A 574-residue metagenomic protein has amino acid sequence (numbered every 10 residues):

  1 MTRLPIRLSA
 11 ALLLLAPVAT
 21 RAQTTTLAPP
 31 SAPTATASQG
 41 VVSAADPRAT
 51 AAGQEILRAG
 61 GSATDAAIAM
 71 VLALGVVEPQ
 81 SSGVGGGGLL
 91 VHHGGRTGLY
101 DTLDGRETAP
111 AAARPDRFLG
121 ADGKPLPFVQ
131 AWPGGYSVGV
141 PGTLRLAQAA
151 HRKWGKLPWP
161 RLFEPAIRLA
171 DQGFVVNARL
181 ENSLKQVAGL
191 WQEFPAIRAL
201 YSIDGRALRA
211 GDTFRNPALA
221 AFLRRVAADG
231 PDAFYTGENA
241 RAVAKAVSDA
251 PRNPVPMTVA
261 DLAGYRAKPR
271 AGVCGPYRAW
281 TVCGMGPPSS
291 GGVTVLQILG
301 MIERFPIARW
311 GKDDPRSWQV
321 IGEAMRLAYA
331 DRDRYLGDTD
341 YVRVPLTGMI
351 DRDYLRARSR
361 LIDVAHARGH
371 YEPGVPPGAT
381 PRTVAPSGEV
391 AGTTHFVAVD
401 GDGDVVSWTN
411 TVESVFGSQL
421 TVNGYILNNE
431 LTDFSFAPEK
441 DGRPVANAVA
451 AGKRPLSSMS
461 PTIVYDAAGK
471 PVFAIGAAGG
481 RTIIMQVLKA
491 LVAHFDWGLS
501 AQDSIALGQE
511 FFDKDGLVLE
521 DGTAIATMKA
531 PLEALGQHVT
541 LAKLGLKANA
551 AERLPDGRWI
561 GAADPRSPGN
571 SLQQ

Functional and structural regions predicted by a protein language model:
M1-S9: Bacterial N-terminal signal peptides that target proteins for export
P17-A19: N-terminal signal peptide c-region/cleavage motif recognized by signal peptidases
Q23-A51, E55, G61-T64, I68-T236 (+6 more regions): Noncatalytic scaffold domains of N-terminal-nucleophile
V76-G83, G87-T102, N253-T258, D404-A467 (+3 more regions): Active-site rim segments in enzyme catalytic domains, especially the processed small/beta chain of N-terminal
S82, G87-G94, T394-A398, P461-I463 (+2 more regions): Short beta-strand scaffold segments in enzyme catalytic cores
P269, V390-T393, S457-M459: Short, small/polar residue-rich loop motifs at catalytic or cofactor-binding pockets
R304-T411, L420, H538: Internal maturation/activation junctions in enzymes
D402, G452-R454, V487, D496-K543: Extended C-terminal subregions enriched in glycine
